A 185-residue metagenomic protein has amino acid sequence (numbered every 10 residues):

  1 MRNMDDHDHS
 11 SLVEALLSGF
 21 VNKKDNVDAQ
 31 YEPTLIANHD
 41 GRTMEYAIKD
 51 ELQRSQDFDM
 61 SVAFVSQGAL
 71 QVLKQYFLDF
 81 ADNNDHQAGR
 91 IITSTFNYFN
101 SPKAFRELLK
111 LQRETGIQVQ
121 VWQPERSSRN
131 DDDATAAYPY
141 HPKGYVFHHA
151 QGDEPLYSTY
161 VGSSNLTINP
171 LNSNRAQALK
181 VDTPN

Functional and structural regions predicted by a protein language model:
M1-N185: PLD/PLD-like phosphodiesterase catalytic module centered on the HKD motif
